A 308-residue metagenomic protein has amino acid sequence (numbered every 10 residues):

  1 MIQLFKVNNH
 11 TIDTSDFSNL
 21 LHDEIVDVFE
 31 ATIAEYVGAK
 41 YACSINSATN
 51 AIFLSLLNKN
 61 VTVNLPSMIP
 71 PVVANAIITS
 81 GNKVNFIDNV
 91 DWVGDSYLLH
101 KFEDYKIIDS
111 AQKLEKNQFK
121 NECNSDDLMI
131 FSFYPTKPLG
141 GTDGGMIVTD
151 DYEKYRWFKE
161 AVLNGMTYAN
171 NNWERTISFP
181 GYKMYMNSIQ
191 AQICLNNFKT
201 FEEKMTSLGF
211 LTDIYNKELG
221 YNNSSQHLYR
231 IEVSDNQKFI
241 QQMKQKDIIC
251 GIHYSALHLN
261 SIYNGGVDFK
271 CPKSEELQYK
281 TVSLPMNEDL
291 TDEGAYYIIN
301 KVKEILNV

Functional and structural regions predicted by a protein language model:
M1-L54, N58, S80, N196-T206 (+4 more regions): Conserved PLP-binding active-site segment in aminotransferase class I/II-type PLP enzymes
I33, A51, V63, G81 (+12 more regions): Generic structural signal for small/hydrophobic residues in well-ordered secondary structure, especially within
N46, I193, Q226-V233, G251-S255 (+1 more regions): Short beta-strand segments
L57-S110, L114-Q118: PLP-dependent aminotransferase-like
V63, D235-Q242, L290-Y296: Short, conserved charged micro-motifs
A74, T149, I231-D235, M286: Short beta-strand-to-loop capping motifs
L114-K116, S125-E232: Active-site region of PLP-dependent enzymes
N164-W173, K238-K270, E276-V282: Conserved PLP cofactor-binding pocket of PLP-dependent enzymes
